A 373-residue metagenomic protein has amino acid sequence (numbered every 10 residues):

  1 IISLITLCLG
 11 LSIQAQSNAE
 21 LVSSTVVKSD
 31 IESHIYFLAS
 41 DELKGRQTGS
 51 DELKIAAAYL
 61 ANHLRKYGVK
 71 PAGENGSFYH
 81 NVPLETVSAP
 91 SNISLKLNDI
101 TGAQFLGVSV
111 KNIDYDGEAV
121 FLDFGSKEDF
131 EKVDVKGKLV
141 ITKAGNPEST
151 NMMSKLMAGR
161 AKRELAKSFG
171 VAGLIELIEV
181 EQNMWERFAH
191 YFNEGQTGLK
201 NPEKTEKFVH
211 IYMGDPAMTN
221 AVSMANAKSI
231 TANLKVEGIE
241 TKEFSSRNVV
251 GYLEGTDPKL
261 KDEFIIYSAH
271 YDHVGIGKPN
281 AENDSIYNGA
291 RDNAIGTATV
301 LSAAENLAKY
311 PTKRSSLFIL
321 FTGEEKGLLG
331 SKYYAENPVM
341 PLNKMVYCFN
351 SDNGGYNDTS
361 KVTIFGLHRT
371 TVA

Functional and structural regions predicted by a protein language model:
I1-A19: Bacterial Sec-dependent N-terminal signal peptides
A15-E74, F130, R187, D262-F264: N-terminal hydrophobic or amphipathic helices/low-complexity stretches enriched in small/hydrophobic/Pro/Gly
N18-A19, D99-G102, L106-K132, G198-G289 (+3 more regions): Soluble metallo-hydrolase cores and metallopeptidase-like ectodomains found primarily in the secretory/periplasmic
N18-T25, E42-D51, N81, L106-S109 (+7 more regions): Second-shell loop/turn segments in exported
Y36-A39, F121, L139-K143, A172-L177 (+6 more regions): Structural recognition of the beta-strand scaffold that forms the well-ordered cores of secreted hydrolase catalytic
K44-L139, N146-E148: Noncatalytic luminal/extracellular "stalk/propeptide" segments of secretory-pathway proteins
T101-E203, K207, E254: Extracellular/luminal Protease-associated
H210-I211, T219, T312, F321-A373: Metal-dependent peptidase/peptidase-like ectodomains
